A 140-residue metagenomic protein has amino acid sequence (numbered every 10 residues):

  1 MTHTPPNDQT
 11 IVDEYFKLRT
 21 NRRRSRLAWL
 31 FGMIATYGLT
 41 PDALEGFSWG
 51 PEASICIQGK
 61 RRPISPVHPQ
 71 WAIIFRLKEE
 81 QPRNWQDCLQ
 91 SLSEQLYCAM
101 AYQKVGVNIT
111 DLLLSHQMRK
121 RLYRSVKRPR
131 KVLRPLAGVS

Functional and structural regions predicted by a protein language model:
T2-P41: Basic, Lys/Arg- and aromatic-enriched nucleic-acid-binding interface segment
T4, T10, T20, S25 (+4 more regions): Positively charged, low-complexity intrinsically disordered regions
V12-D13, E45, L113: Generic structural signal for individual residues within well-ordered alpha-helical segments across diverse proteins
F31-G38, K78, M100-Q103, R130-L133: Hydrophobic, Leu/Ile/Phe/Ala-enriched alpha-helical segments that form helix-helix packing faces
M33-S54, I109-T110: Short, charged phosphate-coordinating catalytic segments
S54-M100: Basic, alpha-helical nucleic-acid-contacting "clamp/cap" segments
Q86, S93-S140: Short, basic (Lys/Arg/His-rich) helix/loop patches that form interaction surfaces in the mid-to-C-terminal regions
